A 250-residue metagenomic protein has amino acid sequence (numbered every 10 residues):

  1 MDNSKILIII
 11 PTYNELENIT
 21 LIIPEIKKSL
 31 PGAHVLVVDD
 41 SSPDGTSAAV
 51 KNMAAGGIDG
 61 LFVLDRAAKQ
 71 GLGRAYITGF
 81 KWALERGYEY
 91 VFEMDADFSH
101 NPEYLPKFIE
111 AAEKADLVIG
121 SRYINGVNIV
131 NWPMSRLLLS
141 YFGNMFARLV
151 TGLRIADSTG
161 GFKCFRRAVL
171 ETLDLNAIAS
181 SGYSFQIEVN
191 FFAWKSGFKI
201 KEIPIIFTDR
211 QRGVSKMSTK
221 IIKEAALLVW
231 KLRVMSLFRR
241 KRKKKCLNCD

Functional and structural regions predicted by a protein language model:
M1-I6, M145, V150-L153, L175-D250: Hydrophobic helical membrane-anchoring modules
S4-I6, K27-V37, G45, L61: Short loop->beta transition adjacent to catalytic acidic/histidine clusters or analogous donor-positioning motifs
E15-S29: Short, well-formed alpha-helical segments that are part of the catalytic scaffolds of diverse glycosyltransferases
E17-L21, D44-M53: Acidic helix N-cap motif at the loop->helix transition within catalytic regions of sugar-transfer enzymes
I23, G32-S42, L64-D65, M94: Short beta-strand/loop segment that forms part of the nucleotide-sugar
D39-A48, F98: A conserved acidic beta->alpha catalytic loop
F62-E85, Y90, P102-Y183, R210-A225: Acceptor/aglycone-binding surface of glycosyltransferases and processive sugar-polymer synthases
